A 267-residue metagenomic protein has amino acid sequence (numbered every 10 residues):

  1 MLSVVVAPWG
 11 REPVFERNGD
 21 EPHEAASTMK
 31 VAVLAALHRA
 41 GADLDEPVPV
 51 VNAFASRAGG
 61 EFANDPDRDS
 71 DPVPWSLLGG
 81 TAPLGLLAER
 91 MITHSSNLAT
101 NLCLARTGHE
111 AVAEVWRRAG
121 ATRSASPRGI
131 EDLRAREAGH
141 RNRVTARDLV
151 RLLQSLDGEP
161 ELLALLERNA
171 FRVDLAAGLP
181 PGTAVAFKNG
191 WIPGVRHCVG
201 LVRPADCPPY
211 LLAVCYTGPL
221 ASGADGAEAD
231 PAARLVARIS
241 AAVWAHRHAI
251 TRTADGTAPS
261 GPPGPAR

Functional and structural regions predicted by a protein language model:
M1, P8-V14, E21-P22, R106-G108 (+2 more regions): Structured C-terminal helix/loop/strand segments within mature extracytoplasmic catalytic/sensor domains
M1-L2, G80, H94, L98-L153: Mid-domain, small-residue-enriched loop/turn segments at the edges of structured enzyme/sensor domains
E16-H23, L84, A88-E89, R136-A138 (+1 more regions): A short glycine/serine-rich beta->alpha loop
E24-V50, L212: Active-site SXXK
D45-D65, T107, G261: Acidic helix-start/capping segments at beta-turn-to-alpha-helix junctions
S56-N101, H109: Conserved catalytic neighborhood of penicillin-recognizing serine enzymes
A138-P181: A conserved catalytic-loop motif detector
